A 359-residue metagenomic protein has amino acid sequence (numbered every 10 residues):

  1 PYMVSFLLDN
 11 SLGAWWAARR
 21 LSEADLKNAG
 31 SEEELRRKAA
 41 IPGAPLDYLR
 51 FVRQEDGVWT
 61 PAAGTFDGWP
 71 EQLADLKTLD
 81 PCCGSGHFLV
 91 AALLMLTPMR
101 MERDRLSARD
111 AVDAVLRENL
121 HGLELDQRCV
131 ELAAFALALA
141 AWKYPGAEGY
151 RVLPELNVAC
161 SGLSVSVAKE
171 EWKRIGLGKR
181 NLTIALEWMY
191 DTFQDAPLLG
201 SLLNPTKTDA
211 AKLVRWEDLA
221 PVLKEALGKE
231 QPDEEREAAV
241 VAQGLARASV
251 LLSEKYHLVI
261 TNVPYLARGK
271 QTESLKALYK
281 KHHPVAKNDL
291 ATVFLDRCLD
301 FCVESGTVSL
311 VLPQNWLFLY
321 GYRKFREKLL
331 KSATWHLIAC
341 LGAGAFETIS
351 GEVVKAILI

Functional and structural regions predicted by a protein language model:
P1, A24-E34, L73-C83, D113-L123 (+5 more regions): Glycine- and acidic
P1-V115, C129, V263, F318-F325: Class I S-adenosyl-L-methionine
Y2-F6, D218, E237, D289 (+2 more regions): A generic alpha-helix signature
R20, A24, E34, P45-K77 (+4 more regions): Flexible, glycine/threonine-enriched loop-and-boundary segments that flank and lead into catalytic domains of large
D67-G68, E217-L219, G228-K229, A267-Q271 (+1 more regions): Short hydrophobic/aromatic-rich motifs at helix boundaries and adjacent loops
Q72-L79, F88-E254, L258: Class I S-adenosyl-L-methionine-dependent methyltransferase module
V90, T97, L125, V130 (+4 more regions): Signature of N6-adenine DNA methyltransferases within the class I
